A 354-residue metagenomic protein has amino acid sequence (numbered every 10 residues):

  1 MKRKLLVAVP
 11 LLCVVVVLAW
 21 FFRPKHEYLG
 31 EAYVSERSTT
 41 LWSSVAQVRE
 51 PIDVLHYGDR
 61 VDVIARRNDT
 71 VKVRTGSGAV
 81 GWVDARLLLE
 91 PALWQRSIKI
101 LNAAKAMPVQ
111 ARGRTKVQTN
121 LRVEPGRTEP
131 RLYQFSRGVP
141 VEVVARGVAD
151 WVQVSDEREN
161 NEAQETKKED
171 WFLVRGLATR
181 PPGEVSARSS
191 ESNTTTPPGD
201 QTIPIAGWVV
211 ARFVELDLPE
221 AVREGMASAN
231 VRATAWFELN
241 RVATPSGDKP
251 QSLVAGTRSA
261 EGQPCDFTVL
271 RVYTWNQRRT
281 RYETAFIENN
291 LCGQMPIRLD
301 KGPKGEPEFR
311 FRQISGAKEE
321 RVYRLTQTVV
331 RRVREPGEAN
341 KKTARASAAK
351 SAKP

Functional and structural regions predicted by a protein language model:
K2-L5, V17-E36, E50, R60-D62 (+4 more regions): Boundary regions of SH3-family modules and the immediately adjacent low-complexity/disordered segments in eukaryotic
L6-C13: Sec-dependent N-terminal signal peptides
T40-S44, R112, K116, L121-E124 (+1 more regions): Core beta-strand residues in small-molecule sensory/regulatory alpha/beta domains
S43-R66, V123-G147, V152: SH3/SH3-like (including bacterial SH3b) beta-barrel domains that bind proline-rich motifs or cell-wall ligands
Y57, P245-Q251, Q277-R279, D300-E308 (+1 more regions): Short, solvent-exposed coil/turn segments at beta-strand boundaries
R67-V71, A79-V80, D150: Primarily extracytoplasmic ectodomains and periplasmic/lumenal surface modules that are beta-strand-rich
K249-Q263, K304-G316: Short beta-strand elements that form the blades of beta-propeller/WD-repeat-like and other beta-sheet-rich scaffold
F286-P354: Hydrophilic extracytoplasmic domains
